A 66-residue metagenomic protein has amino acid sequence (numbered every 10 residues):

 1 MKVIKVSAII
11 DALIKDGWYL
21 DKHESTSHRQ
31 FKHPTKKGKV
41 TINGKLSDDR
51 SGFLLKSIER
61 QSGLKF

Functional and structural regions predicted by a protein language model:
M1-H23, S27, F31-F66: Basic nucleic-acid-binding interfaces
